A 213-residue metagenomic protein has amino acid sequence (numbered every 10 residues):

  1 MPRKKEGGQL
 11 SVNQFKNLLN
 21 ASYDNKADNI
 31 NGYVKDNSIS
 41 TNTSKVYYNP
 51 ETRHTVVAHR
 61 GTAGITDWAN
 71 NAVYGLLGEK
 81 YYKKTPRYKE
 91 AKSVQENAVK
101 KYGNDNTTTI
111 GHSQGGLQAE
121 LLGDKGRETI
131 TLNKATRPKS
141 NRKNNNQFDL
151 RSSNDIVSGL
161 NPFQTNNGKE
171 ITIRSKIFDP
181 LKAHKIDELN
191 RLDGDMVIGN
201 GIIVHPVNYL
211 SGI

Functional and structural regions predicted by a protein language model:
M1-G7: Short Lys/Arg-rich cationic patches that frequently serve as NLS/NoLS or arginine-rich RNA/DNA-binding motifs
G7, E51-H54, N104, G123-I213: Serine hydrolase/lipase
L10-T108, K125-I130, A135-N144, N161-T165: A conserved cap/lid and substrate-binding interface adjacent to the catalytic center of lipid-processing enzymes
I110-G115, A119: Gly/Ala-rich beta-loop-alpha elbow adjacent to hydrolase catalytic centers
